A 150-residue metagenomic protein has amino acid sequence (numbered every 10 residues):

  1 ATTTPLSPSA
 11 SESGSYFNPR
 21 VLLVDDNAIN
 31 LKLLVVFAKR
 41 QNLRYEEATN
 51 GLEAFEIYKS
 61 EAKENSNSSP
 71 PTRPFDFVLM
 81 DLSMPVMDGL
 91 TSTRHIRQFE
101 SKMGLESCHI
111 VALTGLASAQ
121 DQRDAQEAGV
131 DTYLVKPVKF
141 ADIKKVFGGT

Functional and structural regions predicted by a protein language model:
A1-T150: C-terminal compact regulatory domains
